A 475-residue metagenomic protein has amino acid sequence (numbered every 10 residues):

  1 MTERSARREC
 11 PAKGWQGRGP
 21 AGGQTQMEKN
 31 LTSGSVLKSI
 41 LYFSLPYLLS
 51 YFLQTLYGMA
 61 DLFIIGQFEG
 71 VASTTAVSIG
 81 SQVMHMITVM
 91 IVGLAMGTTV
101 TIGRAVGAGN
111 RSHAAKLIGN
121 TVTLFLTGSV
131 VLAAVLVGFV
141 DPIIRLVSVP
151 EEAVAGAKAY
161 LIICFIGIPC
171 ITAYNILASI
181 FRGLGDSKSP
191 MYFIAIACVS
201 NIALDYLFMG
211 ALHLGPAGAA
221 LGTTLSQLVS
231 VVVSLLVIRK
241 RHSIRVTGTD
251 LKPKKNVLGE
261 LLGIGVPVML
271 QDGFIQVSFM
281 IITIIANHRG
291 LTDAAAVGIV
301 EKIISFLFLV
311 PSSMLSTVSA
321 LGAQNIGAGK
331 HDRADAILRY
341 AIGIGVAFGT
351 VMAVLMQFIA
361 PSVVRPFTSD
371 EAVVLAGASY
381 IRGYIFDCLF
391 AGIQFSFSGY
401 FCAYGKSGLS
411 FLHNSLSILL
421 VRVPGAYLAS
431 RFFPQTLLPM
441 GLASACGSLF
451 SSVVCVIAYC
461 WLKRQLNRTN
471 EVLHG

Functional and structural regions predicted by a protein language model:
T2-S44, I102-P169, A211-V266, G322-D387 (+1 more regions): Short alpha-helical transmembrane segments in multi-pass integral membrane proteins
S33, L37-L56, A60, V83-M90 (+7 more regions): Residue-level signal for short hydrophobic patches within transmembrane helices of multi-pass membrane transporters
Y42-G58, I163, A197, S226-S230 (+4 more regions): Transmembrane helical elements of multi-pass membrane transporters/channels
Y47, Y51, F63, V100 (+15 more regions): Transmembrane alpha-helix boundary and packing residues in multipass membrane permease domains and related
L56-T75, I144-E151, L207-L214, G273-F306 (+3 more regions): Helix-terminus/linker motif at the lipid-water interface of multi-pass membrane proteins
V71-Q82, L161, A220, L291-K302 (+3 more regions): Small-residue hotspots at the loop-to-helix junctions and early N-terminal turns of transmembrane alpha-helices
T74-A134, I171-P190, A296-A360, A391-S410: Small-residue-rich hydrophobic transmembrane alpha-helices
A95, I163-R182, P190-C198, A219-V232 (+4 more regions): Short runs within selected transmembrane alpha-helices of multi-pass transporters and secretion channels
